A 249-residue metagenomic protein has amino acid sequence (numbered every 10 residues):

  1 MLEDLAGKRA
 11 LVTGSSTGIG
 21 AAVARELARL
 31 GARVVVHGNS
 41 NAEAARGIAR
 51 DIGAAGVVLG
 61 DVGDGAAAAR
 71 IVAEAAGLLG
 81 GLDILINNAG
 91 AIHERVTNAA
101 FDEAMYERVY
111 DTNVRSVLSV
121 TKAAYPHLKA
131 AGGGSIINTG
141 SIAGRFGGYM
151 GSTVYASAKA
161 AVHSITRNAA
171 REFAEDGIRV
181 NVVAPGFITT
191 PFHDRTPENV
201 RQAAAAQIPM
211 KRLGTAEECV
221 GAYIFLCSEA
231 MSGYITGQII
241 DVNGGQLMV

Functional and structural regions predicted by a protein language model:
S16-T17: Conserved glycine-rich cofactor-binding loop
A69, I92-E107, A130, M150-V154 (+1 more regions): Conserved mid-core segment of classical short-chain dehydrogenase/reductases
G81, G133, A174, R179 (+1 more regions): Short, small/polar-rich loop/turn modules that mediate ligand/substrate recognition or access, typified
A99-L118, I137, V162, M210: Catalytic Tyr-X3-Lys loop
T121, A158, T166: Active-site helix of classical SDR
P126, R171-E172: Alpha-helical segment proximal to the catalytic Tyr-Lys
S141: Residue(s) in the substrate-gating loop at a strand-loop-helix junction that position the organic substrate next
T215-V242, L247: C-terminal substrate-recognition "lid" of short-chain dehydrogenase/reductases
